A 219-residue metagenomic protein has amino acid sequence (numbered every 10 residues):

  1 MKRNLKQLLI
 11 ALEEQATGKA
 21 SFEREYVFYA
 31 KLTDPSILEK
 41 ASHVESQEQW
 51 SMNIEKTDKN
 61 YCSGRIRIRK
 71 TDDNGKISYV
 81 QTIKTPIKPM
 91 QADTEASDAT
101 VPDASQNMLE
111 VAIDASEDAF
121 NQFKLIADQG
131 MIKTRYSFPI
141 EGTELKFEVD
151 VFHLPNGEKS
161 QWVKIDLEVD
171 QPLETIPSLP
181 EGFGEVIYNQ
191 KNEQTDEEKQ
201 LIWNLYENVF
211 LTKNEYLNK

Functional and structural regions predicted by a protein language model:
K2-K219: Phosphate-end processing signature that detects enzymes handling 5′-triphosphorylated RNA and polyphosphate
